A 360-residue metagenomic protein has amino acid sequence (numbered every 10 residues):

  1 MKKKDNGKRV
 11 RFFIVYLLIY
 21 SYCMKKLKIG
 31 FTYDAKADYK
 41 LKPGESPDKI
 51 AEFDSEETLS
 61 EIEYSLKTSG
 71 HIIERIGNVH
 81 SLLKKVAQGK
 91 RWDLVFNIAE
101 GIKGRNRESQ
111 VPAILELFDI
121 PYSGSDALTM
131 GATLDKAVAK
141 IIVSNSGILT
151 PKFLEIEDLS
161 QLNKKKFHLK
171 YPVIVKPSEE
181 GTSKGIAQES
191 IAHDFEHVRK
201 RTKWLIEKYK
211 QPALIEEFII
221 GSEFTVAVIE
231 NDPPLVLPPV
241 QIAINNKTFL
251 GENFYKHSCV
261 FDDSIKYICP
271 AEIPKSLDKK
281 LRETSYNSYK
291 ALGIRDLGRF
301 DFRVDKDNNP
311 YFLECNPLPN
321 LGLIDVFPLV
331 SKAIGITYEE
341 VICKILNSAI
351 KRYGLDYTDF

Functional and structural regions predicted by a protein language model:
K2-K4: Polybasic, lysine-rich low-complexity intrinsically disordered segments
G7-K8, F13, I19-Y122, L128 (+4 more regions): ATP-binding N-terminal substructure of ATP-dependent carboxylate-amine bond-forming enzymes
Y22, L27-T32, A87-G89, G131-L214 (+1 more regions): Active-site nucleotide/adenylate-binding loops and adjacent lid/helix of ATP-dependent enzymes
D38-K42, G181-S183, I324: Short acidic/His/Gly/Ser-rich catalytic and metal-binding motifs that mark active-site loops of diverse hydrolases
I73, P121-Y122, T150, V173 (+1 more regions): Hydrophobic beta-strand scaffold residues
V95, F195-S276, K280-E283, K306-Y311: Phosphate-binding site of ATP-dependent enzymes
S144-G147, P274-F360: ATP-dependent carboxylate activation and anion-phosphoryl transfer catalytic cores that bind Mg-ATP to form
